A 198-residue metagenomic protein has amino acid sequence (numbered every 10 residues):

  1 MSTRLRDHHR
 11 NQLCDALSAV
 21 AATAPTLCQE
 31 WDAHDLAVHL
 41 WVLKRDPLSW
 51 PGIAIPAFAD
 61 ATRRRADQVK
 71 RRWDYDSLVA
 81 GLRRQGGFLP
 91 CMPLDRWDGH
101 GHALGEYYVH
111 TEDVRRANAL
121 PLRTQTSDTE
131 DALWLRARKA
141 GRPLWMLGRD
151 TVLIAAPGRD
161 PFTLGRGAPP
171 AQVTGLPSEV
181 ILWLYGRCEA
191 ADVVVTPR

Functional and structural regions predicted by a protein language model:
M1-D35: Short, extreme N-terminal leader segments that mark the start of a protein/domain
M1-L5, A19-T23, D46-A61, R72 (+2 more regions): Structured surface interface patches that mediate subunit assembly and partner/cofactor docking
W31-A37, V42-R45: Active-site-proximal cofactor/substrate-binding loop regions of enzyme domains
